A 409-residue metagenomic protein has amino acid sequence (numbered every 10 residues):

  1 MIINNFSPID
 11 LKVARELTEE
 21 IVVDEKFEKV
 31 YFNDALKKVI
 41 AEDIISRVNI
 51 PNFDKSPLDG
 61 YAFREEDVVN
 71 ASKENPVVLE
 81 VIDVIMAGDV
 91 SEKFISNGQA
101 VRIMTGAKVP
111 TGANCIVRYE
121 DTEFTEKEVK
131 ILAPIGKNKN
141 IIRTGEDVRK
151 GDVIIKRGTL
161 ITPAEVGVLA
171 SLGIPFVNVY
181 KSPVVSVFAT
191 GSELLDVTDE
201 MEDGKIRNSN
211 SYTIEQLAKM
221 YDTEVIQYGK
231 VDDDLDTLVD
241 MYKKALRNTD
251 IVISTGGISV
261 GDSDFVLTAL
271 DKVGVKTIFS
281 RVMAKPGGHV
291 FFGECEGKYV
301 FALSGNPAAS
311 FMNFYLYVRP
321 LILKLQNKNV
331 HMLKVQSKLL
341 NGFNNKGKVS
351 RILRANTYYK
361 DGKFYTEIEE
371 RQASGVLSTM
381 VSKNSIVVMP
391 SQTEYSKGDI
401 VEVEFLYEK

Functional and structural regions predicted by a protein language model:
M1-K73, K328-I352: Short, low-complexity N-terminal leaders and the immediately following helix N-cap/first helix
I2-N4, Y61-Q227, I386, Y407: Short, glycine/charged-enriched hinge/interface segments at domain edges or termini
N4-L11, P175-L303, A308-N313: Helix-rich terminal scaffold detector
E28-F32, K37, E42, G88 (+2 more regions): Flexible glycine/proline-rich
E28-Y31, K55-V77, G112-K127, T357-M380: Short beta-strand/loop turn elements enriched in aromatics
L36-N49, V90-R102, F292-G293: Short, hydrophobic/aliphatic alpha-helical segments
D54-S56, A71-E74, E92-S96, V109-T111 (+14 more regions): Solvent-exposed alpha-helices and their adjacent loops that cap or buttress functional pockets in soluble metabolic
